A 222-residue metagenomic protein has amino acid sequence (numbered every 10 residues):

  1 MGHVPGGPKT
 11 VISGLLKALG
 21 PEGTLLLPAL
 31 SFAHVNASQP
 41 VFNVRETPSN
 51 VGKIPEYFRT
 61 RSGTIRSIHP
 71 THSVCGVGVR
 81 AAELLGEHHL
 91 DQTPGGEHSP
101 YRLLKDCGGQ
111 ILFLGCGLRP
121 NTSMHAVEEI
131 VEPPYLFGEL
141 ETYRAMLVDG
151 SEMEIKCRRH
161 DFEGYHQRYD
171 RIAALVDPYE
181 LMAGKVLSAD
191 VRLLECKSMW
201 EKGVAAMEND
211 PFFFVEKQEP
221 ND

Functional and structural regions predicted by a protein language model:
M1-D222: N-terminal and secondary-structure boundary signal
